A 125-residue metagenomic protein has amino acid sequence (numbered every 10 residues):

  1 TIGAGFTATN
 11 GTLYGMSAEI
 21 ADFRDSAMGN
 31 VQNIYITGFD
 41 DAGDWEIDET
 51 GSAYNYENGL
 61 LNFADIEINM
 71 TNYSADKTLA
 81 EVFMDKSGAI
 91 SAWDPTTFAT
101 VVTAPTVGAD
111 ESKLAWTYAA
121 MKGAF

Functional and structural regions predicted by a protein language model:
T1-F125: Extracellular beta-rich repeat passengers
